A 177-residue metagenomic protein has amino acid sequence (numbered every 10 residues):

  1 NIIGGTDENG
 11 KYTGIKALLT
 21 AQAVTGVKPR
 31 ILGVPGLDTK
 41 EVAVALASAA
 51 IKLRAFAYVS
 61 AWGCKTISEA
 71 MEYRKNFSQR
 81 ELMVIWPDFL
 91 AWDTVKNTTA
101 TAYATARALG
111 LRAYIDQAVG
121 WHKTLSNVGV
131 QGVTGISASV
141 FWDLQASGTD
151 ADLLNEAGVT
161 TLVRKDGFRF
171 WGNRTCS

Functional and structural regions predicted by a protein language model:
I3, D7-S177: A glycine- and small-residue-enriched flexible loop/hinge signal that marks low-structured segments
